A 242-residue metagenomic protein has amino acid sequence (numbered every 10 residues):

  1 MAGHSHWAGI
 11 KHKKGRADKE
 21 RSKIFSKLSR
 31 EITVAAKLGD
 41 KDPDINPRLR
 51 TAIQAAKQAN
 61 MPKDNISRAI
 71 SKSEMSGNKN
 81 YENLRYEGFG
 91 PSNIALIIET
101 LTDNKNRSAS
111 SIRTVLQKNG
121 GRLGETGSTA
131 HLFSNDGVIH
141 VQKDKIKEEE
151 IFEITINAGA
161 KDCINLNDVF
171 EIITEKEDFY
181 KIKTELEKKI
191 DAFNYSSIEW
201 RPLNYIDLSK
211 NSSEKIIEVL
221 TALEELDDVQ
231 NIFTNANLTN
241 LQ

Functional and structural regions predicted by a protein language model:
M1-G124, T129-V138, D178: N-terminal cationic and glycine-rich segments that engage phosphates or anionic surfaces
V138-Q242: Positively charged, low-complexity, intrinsically disordered RNA-binding extensions
